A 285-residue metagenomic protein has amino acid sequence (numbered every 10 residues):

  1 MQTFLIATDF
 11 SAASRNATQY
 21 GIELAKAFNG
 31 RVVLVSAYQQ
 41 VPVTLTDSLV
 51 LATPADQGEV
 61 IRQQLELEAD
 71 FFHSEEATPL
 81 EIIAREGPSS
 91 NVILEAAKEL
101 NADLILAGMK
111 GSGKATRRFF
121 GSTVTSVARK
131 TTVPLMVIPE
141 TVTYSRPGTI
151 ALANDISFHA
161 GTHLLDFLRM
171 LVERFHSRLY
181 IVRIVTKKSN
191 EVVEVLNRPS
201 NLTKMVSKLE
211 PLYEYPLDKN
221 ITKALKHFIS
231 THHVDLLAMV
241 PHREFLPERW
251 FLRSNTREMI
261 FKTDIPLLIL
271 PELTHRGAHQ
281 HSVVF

Functional and structural regions predicted by a protein language model:
M1-L51, T149-Y215, T231-L236, K262 (+2 more regions): Small/aliphatic-rich secondary-structure junction motif
L51-Q63: A short acidic, glycine-rich active-site loop that binds or catalyzes chemistry on phosphate/adenosine moieties
A84-V92, D218-T222: Charged docking surfaces used in two-component/phosphorelay signaling
A96-D103, F228-V234: Glycine-rich phosphate-binding loop signature in dinucleotide/nucleotide-binding domains
L106-M109, P134-E140, L267-E272: Short beta-strand elements of ligand-binding domains
A107-S126, V240-K262, R276-A278: Glycine-rich, Arg-bearing micro-motifs that act as flexible, cationic patches
P271-F285: Short, charged, intrinsically disordered terminal tails
